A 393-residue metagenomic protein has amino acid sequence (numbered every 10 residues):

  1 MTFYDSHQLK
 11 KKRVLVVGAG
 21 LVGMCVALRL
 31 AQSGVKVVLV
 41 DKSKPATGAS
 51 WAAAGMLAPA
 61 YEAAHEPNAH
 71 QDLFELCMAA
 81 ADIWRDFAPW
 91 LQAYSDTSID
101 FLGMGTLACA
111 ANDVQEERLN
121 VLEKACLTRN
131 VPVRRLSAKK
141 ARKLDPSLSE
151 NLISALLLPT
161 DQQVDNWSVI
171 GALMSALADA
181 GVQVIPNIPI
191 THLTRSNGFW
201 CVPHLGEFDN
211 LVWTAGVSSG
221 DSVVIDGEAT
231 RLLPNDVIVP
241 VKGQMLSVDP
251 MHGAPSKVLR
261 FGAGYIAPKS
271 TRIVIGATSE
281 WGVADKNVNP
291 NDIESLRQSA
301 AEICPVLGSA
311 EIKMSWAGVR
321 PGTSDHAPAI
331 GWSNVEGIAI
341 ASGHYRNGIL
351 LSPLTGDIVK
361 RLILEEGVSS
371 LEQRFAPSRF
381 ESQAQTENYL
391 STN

Functional and structural regions predicted by a protein language model:
M1-K11: A short, basic/flexible loop-to-alpha-helix module at the beginning of a structural domain
K12-V38: N-terminal Rossmann-like FAD-binding beta1-loop-alpha1 element of flavoenzymes
L15-V17, G206-S218, G356: Short hydrophobic core segments
C25-S33, K42, G55-L57, Y61 (+2 more regions): Active-site substrate-recognition segment that forms the wall of the catalytic cavity or substrate channel
M56-K140: Dinucleotide-binding Rossmann-like beta1-alpha1 core, especially the glycine-rich loop that anchors the ADP
E75-M78, C109-E117, L157-S175, N287-N291: Short beta-strand to alpha-helix junction loop
L156-S196, V202, G206-N210, T214: Helical element adjacent to the flavin cofactor pocket in flavoenzyme catalytic cores
V306, A310-N393: C-terminal catalytic lobe of FAD-dependent flavoproteins
